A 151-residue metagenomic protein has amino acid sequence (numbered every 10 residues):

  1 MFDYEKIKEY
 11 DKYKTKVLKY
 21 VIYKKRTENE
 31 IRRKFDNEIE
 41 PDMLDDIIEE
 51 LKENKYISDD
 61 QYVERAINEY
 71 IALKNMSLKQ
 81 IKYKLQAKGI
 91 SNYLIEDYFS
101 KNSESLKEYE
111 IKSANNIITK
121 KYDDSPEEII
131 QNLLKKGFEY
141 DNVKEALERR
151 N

Functional and structural regions predicted by a protein language model:
M1-N151: An alpha-helical, amphipathic repeat domain used for nucleic-acid recognition, typified by the mTERF helical solenoid
